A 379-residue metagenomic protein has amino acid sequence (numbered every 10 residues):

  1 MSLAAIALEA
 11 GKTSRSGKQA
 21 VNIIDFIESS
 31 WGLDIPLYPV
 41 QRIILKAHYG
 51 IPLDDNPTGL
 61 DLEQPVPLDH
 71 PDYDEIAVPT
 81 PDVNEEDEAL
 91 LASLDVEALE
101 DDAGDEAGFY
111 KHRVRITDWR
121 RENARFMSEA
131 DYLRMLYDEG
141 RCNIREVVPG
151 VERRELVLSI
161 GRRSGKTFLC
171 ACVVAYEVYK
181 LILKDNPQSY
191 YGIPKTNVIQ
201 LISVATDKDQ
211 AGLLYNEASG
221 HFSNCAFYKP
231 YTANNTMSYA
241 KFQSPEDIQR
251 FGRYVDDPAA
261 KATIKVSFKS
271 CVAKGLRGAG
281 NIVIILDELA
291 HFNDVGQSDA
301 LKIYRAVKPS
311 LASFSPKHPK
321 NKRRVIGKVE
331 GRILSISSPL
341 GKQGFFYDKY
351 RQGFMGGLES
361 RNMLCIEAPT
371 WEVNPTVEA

Functional and structural regions predicted by a protein language model:
S2-A379: Phosphate/NTP-binding elements of NTP-utilizing enzymes
